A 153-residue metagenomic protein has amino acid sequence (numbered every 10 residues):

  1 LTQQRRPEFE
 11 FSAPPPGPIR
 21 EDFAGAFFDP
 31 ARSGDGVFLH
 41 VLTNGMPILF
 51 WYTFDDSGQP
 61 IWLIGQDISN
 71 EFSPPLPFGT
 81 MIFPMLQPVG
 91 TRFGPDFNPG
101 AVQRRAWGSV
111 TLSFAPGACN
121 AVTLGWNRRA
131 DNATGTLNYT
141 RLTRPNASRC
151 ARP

Functional and structural regions predicted by a protein language model:
L1-P153: Mature soluble binding/inhibitory domains
